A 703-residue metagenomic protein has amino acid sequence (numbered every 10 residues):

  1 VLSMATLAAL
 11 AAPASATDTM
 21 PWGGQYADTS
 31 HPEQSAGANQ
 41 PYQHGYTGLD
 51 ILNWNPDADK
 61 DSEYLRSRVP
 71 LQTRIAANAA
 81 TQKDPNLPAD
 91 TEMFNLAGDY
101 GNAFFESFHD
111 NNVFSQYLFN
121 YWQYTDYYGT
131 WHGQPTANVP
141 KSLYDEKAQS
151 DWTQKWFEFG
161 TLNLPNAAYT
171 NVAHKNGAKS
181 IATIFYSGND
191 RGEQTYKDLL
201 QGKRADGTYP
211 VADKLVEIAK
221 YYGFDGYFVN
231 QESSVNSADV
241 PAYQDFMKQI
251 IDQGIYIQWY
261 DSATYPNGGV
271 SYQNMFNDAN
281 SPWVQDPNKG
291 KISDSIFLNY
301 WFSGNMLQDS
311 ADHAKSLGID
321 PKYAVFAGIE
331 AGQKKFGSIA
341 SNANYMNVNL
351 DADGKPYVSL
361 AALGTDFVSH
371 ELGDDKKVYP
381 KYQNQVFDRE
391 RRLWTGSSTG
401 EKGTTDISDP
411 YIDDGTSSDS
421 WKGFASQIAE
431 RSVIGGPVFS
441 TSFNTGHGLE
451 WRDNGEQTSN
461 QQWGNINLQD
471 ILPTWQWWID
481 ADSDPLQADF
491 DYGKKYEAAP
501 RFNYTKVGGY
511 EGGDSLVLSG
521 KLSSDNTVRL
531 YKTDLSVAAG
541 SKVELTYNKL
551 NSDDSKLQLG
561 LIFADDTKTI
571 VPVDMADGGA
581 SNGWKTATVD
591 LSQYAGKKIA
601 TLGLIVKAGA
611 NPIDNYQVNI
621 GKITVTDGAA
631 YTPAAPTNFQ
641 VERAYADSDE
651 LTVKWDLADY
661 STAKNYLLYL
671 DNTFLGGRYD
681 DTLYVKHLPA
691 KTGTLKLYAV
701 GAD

Functional and structural regions predicted by a protein language model:
S3-T6, A11-W122, I255-I257, L675-G676: N-terminal module-boundary/linker segments of secreted carbohydrate-active enzymes
P85-D309: Chitinase-like catalytic core of GlcNAc-active glycosidases
T474, A481, N526-L557, A587-V589 (+2 more regions): Extra-cytoplasmic beta-strand recognition segments
K494-V528: Short carbohydrate-recognition loop motifs
L545, T586-I623: Extracellular beta-strand ligand-recognition surfaces/modules
D566-K598: Extracellular carbohydrate recognition and processing domains and analogous Trp-centered ligand-binding platforms
S648-T662: Conserved aromatic anchor
L683-D703: Beta-strand-rich modules
